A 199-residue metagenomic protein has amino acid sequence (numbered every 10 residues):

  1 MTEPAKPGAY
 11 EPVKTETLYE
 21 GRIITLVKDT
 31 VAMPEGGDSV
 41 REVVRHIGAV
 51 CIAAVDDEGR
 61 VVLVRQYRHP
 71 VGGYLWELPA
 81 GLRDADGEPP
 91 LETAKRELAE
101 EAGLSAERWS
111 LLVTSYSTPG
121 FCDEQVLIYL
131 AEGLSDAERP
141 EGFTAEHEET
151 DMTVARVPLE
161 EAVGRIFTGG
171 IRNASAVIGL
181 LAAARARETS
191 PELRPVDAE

Functional and structural regions predicted by a protein language model:
T2-Y10, Y74, L111, P119-C122 (+1 more regions): Nudix hydrolase/Nudix homology domain
K14-A53, D57-E58: Acidic, metal-coordinating catalytic segment for phosphate/diphosphate chemistry, firing primarily on the Nudix
K14-L18, V113-T118: Short, solvent-exposed loop/turn elements at beta->coil junctions and helix N-caps that rim active or binding pockets
T25-D29, Y74, Q125-L127, T153: Short beta-strand micro-motifs in enzyme catalytic cores
K28-T30, A54, L130-E132, R156-P158: Short, well-ordered beta-strand micro-motif
T30-E35, P119-R139: Active-site-adjacent beta-strand/loop module that shapes the phosphate/pyrophosphate-binding cleft
R41, C51-R96, E138, G142-E148: Conserved Nudix-box catalytic region and its N-terminal flanking loop in Nudix hydrolases and closely related
E101-L112, C122-Q125: Short, structured loop/turn "capping" segments at alpha-beta junctions
